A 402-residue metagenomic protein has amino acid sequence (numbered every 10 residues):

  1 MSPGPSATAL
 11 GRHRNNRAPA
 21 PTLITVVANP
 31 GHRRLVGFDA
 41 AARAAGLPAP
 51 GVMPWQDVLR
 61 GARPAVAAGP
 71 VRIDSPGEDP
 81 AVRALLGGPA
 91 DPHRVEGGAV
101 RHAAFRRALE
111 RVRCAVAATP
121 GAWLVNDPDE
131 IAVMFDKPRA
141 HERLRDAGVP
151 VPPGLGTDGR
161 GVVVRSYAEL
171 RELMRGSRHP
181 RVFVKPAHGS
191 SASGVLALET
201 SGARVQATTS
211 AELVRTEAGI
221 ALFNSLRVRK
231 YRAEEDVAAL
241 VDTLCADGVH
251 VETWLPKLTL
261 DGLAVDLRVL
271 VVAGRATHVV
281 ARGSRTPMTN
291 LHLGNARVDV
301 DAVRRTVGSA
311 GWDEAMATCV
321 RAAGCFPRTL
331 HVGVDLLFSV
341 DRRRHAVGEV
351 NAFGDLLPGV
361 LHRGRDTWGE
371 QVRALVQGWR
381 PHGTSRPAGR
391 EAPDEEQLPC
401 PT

Functional and structural regions predicted by a protein language model:
S2-A18, I73, L86-H93, V100 (+2 more regions): Intrinsically disordered, low-complexity terminal tails and inter-domain linkers enriched for S/T/G/P/D/E
P3, R12, L291-H331, F338-T402: C-terminal active-site "lid" helix and adjoining low-complexity regulatory extension at the edge of ATP-using catalytic
A20-T25: Extreme N-terminal starter segment of soluble prokaryotic enzymes
N29-E172: Conserved N-proximal alpha/beta basic substrate-recognition cap immediately N-terminal to, or forming the N-lobe
G31-H32, H188-S191, P256-K257, A276 (+2 more regions): Short, solvent-exposed loop/turn segments at secondary-structure junctions
C114-G248: Active-site nucleotide/adenylate-binding loops and adjacent lid/helix of ATP-dependent enzymes
V184, V195-L198, R204-A211, L263-G283 (+1 more regions): Beta-strand scaffold of nucleotide-dependent catalytic cores
K230-R342: A long amphipathic alpha-helix within ATP-dependent nucleotide-binding catalytic cores
